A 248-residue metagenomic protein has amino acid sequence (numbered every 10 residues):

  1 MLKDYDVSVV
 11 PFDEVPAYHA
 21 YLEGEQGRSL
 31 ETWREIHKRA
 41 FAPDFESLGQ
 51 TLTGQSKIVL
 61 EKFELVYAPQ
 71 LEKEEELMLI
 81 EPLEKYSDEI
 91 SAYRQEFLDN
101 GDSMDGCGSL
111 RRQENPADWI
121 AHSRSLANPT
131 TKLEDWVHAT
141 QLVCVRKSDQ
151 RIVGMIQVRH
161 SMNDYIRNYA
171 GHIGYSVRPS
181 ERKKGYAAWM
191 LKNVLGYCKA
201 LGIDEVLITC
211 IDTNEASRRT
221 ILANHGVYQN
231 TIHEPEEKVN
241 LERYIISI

Functional and structural regions predicted by a protein language model:
M1-K3, V7-E75: Mixed-charge, low-complexity intrinsically disordered regions
S8-V10, M162, I232: A generic structural motif
E74-H172, Y197, E237-I248: GNAT-family acyltransferases
V145, R159, H172-K183, I211: A short, internal acetyl-CoA/4′-phosphopantetheine-binding micro-motif in the GNAT/acyltransferase core
G174-V177, K183-G196, A200, R219-A223: Conserved acetyl-CoA-binding loop-helix of GNAT-fold acetyltransferases
C198-T209: Conserved GNAT acetyl-CoA-binding A-motif
I208-R218: Conserved beta-strand-loop-alpha-helix junction that forms the acyl-donor binding cleft
T209-C210, H225-R243: Conserved catalytic-core motifs of GNAT/GCN5-like acyltransferases
